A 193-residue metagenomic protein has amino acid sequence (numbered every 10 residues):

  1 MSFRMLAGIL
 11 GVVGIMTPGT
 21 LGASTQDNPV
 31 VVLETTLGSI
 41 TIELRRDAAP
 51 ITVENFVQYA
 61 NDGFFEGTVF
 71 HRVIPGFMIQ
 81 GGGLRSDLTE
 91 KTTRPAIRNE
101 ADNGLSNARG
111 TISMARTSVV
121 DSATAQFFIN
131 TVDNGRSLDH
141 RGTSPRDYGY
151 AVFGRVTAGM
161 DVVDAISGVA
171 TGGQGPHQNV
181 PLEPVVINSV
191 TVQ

Functional and structural regions predicted by a protein language model:
M1-I9: Bacterial N-terminal signal peptides that target proteins for export
G14-Q193: Cyclophilin-like peptidyl-prolyl cis-trans isomerases
